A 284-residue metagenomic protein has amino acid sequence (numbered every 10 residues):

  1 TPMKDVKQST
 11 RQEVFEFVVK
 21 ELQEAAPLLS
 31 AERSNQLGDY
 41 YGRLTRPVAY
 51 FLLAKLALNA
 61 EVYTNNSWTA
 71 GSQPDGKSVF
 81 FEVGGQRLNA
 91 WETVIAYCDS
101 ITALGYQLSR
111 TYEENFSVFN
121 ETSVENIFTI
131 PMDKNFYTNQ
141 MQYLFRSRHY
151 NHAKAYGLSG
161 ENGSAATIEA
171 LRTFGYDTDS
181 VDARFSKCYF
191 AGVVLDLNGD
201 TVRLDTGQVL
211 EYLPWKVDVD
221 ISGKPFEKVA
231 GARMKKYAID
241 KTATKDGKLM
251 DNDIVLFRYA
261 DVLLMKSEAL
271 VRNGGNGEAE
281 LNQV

Functional and structural regions predicted by a protein language model:
T1-T45, A57-Q86, I239-V255, K266 (+1 more regions): Aromatic-anchored glycine-rich loop motif in surface-exposed flexible loops
D5, Y40, P47, F119 (+6 more regions): Residue-level signal for the start and early helices of compact helical domains
K7, S30, S109-E113, T129 (+3 more regions): Generic, ordered loop/turn and secondary-structure boundary motif
F15, Q23, R43-V219: An aromatic- and glycine-enriched ligand-binding surface/loop that stacks and positions planar moieties
A26, N126-I130, L256-R258, L264: Structural recognition of the beta-strand scaffold that forms the well-ordered cores of secreted hydrolase catalytic
A183-N282: C-terminal substrate/ligand-recognition segments
